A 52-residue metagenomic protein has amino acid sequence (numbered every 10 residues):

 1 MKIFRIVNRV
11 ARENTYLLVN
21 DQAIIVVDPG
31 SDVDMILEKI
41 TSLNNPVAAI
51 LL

Functional and structural regions predicted by a protein language model:
M1-L43: Conserved beta-strand hairpin/beta-sheet module of binuclear metal-dependent hydrolase folds, prominently
A48-L52: Metallo-beta-lactamase
